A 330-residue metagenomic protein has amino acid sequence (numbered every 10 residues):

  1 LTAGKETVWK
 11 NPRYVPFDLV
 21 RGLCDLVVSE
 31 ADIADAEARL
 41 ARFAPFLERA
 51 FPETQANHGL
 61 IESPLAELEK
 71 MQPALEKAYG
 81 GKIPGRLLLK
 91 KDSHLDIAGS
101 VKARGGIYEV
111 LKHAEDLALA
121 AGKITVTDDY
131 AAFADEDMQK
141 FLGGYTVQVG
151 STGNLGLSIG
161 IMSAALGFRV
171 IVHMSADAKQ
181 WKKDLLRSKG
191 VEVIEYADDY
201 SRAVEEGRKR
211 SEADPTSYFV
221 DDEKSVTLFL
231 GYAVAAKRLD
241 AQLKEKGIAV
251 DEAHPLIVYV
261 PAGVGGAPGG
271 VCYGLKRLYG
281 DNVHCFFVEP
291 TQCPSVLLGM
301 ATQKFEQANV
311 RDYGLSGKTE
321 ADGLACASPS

Functional and structural regions predicted by a protein language model:
L1-S330: PLP-dependent amino-acid enzyme catalytic core
